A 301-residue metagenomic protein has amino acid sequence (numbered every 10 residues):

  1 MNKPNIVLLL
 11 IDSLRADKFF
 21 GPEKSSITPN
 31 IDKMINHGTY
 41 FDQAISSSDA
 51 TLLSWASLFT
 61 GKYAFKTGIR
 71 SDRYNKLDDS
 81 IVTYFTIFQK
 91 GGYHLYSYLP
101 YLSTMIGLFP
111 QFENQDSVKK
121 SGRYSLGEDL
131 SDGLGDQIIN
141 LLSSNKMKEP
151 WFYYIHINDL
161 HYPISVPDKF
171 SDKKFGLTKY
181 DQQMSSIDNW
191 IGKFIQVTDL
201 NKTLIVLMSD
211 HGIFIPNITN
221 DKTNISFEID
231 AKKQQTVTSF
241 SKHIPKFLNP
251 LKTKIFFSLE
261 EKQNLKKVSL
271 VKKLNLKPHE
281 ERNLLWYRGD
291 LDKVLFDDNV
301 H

Functional and structural regions predicted by a protein language model:
M1-H301: Catalytic domains that recognize anionic headgroups
